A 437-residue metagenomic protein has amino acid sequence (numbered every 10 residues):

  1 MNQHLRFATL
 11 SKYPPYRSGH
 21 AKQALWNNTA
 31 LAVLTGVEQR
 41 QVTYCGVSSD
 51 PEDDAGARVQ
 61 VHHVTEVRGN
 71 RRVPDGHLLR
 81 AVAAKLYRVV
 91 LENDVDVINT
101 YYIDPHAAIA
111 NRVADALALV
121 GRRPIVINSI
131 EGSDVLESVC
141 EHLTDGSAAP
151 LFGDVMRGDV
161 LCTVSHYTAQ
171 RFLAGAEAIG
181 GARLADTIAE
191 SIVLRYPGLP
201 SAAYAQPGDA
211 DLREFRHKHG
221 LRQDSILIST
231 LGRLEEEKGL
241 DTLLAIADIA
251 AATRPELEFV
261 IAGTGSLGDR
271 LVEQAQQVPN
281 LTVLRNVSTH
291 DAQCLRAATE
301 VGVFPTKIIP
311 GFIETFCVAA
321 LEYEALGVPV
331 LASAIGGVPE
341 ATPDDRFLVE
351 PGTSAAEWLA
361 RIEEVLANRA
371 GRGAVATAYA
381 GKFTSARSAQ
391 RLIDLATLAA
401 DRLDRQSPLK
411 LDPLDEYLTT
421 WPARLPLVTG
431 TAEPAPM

Functional and structural regions predicted by a protein language model:
M1-S49, L418-M437: N-terminal subdomain of nucleotide-sugar transferases
A8, C162, D211, R216 (+2 more regions): Conserved donor-binding/catalytic core segment of Leloir-type glycosyltransferases
G121-N128, S133-R157, A176-G180: Nucleotide-sugar donor phosphate/pyrophosphate-binding loop at the beta->alpha transition of glycosyltransferases
P150-A210: Donor nucleotide-sugar binding/catalytic pocket of nucleotide-sugar-dependent glycosyltransferases
D269-D291: Nucleotide-activated donor-binding/catalytic signature segment of Leloir-type glycosyltransferases, i.e., the conserved
A297-F312, V328: Acidic donor-binding loop of glycosyltransferase active sites
E322-A332: Short hydrophobic beta-strand element within catalytic cores of glycosyltransferases and related nucleotide-activated
P339-E364: Change "using UDP/GDP/dTDP sugars" to "using nucleotide sugars
